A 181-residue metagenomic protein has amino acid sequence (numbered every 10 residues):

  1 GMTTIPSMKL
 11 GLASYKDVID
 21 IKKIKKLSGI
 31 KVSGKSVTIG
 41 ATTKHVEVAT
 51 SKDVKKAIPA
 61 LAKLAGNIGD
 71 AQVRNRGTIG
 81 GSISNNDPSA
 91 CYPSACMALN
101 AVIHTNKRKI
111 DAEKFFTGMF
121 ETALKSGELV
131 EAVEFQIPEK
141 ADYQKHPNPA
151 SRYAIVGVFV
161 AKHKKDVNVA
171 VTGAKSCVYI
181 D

Functional and structural regions predicted by a protein language model:
M2-D181: C-terminal structural segment of proteins
